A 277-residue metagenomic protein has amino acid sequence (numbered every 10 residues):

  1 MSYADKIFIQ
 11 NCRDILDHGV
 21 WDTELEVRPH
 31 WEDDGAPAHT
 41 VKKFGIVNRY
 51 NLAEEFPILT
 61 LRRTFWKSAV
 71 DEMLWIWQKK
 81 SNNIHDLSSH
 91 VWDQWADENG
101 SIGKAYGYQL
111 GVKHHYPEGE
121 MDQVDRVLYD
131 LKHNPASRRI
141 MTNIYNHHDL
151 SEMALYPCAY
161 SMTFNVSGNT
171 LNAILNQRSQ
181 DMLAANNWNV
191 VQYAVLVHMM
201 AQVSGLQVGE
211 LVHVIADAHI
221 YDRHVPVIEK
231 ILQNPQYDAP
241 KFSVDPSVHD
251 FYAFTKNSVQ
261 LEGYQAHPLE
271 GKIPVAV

Functional and structural regions predicted by a protein language model:
M1-V277: Terminal, non-catalytic protein-protein interaction segments that mediate quaternary/complex assembly
